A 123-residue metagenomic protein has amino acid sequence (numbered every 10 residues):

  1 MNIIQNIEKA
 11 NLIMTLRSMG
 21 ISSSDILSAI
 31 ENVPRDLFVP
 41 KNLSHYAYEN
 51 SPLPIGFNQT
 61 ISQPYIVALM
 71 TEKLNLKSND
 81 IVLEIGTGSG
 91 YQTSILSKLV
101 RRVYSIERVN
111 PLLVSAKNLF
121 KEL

Functional and structural regions predicted by a protein language model:
M1-N42: N-terminal auxiliary segments of SAM/dcSAM-dependent transferases
I13, N50, I61-D80: Conserved alpha-helix/loop element of class I SAM-dependent methyltransferases that forms part of the SAM/SAH-binding
S23-S24, P64, N110: Alpha-helix N-capping/helix-start residues
N42-I55: Short, surface-exposed glycine/acidic/tryptophan-bearing loops
G56-T60: Short acidic-aromatic active-site loops that bind/stabilize oxyanions
N75-L123: Conserved nucleotide-cofactor-binding alpha/beta core module
